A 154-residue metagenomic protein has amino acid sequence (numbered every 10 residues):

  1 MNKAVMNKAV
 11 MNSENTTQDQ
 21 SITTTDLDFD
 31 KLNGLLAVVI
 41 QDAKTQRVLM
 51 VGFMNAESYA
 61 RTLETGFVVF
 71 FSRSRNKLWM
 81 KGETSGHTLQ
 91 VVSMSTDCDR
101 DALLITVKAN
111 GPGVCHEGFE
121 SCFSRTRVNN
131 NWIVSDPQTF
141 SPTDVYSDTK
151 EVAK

Functional and structural regions predicted by a protein language model:
M1-E14: Compositionally biased, intrinsically disordered low-complexity segments enriched for polar/charged residues
T16-L35, A43-L49, M54-K154: C-terminal binding/interaction regions
